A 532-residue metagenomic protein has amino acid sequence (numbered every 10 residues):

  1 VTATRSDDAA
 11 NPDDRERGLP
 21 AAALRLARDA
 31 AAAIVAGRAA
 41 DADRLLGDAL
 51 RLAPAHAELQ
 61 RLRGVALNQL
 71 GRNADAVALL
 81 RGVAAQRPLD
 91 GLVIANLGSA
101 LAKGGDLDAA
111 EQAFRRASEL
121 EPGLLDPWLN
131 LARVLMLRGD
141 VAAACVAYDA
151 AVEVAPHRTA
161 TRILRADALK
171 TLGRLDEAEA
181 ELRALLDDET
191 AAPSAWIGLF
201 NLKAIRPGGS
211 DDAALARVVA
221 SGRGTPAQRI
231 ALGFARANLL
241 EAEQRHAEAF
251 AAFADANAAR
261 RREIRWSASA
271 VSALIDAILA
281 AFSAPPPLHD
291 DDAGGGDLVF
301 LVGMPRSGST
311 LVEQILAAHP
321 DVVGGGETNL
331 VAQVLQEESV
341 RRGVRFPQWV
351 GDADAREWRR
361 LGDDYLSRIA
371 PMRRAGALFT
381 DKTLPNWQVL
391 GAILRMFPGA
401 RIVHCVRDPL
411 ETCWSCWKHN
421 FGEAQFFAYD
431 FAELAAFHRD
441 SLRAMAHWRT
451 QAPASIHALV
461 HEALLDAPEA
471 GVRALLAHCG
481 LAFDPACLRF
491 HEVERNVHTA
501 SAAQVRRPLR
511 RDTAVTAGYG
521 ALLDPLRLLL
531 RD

Functional and structural regions predicted by a protein language model:
A23, A57-E58, D90-L92, L125-D126 (+4 more regions): Helix-start (N-cap) detector for alpha-helical repeat units in TPR-like alpha-solenoids, especially tetratricopeptide
V35, Q69-L70, K103, L137 (+3 more regions): Register position in tetratricopeptide repeats
L52, Q86-R87, L120, V154 (+3 more regions): Structural marker of alpha-solenoid helical repeat scaffolds
I197-K203, D212-R223, L232-L298, F346-V350 (+4 more regions): PAPS-dependent sulfotransferases, especially Golgi type II membrane carbohydrate sulfotransferases
D291-F397, C405: Phosphate-binding active sites in nucleotide-utilizing proteins
